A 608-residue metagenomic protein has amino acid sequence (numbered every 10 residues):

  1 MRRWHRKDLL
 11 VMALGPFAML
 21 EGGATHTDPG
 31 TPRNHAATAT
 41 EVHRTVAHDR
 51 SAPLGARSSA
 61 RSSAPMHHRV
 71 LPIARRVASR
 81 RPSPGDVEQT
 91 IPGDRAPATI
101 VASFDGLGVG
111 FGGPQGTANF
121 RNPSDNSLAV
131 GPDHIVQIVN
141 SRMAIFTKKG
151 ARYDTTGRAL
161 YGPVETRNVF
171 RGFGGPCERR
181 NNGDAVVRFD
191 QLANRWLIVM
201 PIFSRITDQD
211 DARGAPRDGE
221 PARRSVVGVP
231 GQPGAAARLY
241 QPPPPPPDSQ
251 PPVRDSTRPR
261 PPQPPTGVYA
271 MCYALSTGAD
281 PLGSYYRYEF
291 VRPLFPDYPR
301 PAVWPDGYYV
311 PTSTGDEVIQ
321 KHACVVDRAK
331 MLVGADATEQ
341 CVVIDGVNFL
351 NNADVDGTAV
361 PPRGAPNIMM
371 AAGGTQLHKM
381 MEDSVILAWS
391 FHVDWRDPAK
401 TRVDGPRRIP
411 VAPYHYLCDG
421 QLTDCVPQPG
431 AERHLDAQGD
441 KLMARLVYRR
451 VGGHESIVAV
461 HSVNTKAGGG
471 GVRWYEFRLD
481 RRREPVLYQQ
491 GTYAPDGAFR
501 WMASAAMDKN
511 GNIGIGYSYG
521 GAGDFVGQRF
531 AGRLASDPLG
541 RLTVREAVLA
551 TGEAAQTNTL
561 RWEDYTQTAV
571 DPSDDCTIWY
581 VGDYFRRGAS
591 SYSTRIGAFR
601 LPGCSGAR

Functional and structural regions predicted by a protein language model:
R2-L10: Bacterial N-terminal signal peptides that target proteins for export
V11-M19: Bacterial N-terminal signal peptides
G15, A235-A236: N-terminal leader/targeting segments
T25-Q232, Y240-P246, P251-R608: C-terminal PAP-associated
